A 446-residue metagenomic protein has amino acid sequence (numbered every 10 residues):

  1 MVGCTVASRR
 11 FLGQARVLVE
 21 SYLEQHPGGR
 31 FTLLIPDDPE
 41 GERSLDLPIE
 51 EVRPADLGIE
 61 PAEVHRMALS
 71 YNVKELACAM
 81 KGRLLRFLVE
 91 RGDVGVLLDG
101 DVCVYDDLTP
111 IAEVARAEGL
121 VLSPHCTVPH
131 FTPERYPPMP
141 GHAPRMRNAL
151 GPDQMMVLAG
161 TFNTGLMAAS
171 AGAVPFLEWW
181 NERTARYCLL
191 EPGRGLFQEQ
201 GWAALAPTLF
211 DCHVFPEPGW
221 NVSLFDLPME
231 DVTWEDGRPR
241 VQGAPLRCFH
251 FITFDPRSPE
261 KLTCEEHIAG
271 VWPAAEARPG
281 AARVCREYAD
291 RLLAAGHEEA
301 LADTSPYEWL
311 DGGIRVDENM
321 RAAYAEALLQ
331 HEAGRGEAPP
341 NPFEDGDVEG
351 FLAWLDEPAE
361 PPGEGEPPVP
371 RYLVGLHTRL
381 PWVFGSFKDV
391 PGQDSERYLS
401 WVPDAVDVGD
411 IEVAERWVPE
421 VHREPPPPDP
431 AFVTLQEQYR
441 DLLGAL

Functional and structural regions predicted by a protein language model:
M1-G444: Glycosyltransferase catalytic domains, chiefly GT-A lineage
